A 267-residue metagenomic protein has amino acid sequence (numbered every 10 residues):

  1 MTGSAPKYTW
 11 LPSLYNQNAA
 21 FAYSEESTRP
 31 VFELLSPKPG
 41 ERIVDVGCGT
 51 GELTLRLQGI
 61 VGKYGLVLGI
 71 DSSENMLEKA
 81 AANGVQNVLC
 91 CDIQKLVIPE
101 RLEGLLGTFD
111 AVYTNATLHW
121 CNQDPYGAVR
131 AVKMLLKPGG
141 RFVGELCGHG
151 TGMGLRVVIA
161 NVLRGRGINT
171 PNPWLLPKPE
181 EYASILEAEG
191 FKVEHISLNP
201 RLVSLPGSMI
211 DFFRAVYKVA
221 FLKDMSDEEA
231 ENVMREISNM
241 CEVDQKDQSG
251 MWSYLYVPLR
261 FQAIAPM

Functional and structural regions predicted by a protein language model:
M1-E41, E52-R56, M76: Conserved class I S-adenosyl-L-methionine
R42-R101: Class I SAM-dependent methyltransferase SAM/SAH-binding core
L57, A131-V132: Class I S-adenosylmethionine-dependent transferase superfamily signal
G62, C121-N122, L136-P138: Helix-to-beta-strand junctions that scaffold the AdoMet/dcAdoMet cofactor pocket in Class I SAM-dependent enzymes
P99-V112: A short acidic, Gly/Pro-enriched loop at the edge of an enzyme's catalytic core that lines a small-molecule cofactor
D110-D124: A short SAM/SAH-binding and catalytic strip from SAM-dependent methyltransferases
Y126, K133, G139-P206, V219-D224: Conserved catalytic/acceptor-binding region of the Class I
L176-M267: Conserved Class I S-adenosyl-L-methionine
